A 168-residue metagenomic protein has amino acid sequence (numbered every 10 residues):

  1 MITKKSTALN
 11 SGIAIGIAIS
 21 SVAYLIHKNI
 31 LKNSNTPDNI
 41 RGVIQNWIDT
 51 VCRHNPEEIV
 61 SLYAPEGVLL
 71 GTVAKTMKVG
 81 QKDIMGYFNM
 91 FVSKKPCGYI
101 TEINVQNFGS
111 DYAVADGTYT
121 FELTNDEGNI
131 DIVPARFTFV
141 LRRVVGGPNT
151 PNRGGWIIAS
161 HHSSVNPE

Functional and structural regions predicted by a protein language model:
T3-S11: Feature marks short, highly hydrophobic, charge-poor N-terminal signal-anchor/signal peptide-like helices that anchor
N10-E66: Short, low-complexity N-terminal intrinsically disordered segments enriched in polar/charged residues
P37-D38, P56-D111: A solvent-exposed, acidic/Ser-Thr-rich amphipathic alpha-helical stretch
K94, F121-I132, P167: Short, cysteine-centered beta-strand-loop-beta hairpins and adjacent loop/turn segments enriched in charged/polar
G98-T101, D116, D131-T138: Short, surface-exposed coil-to-beta transition loops
N107, F121-N125, L141-R143: Beta-strand elements of well-folded, non-transmembrane domains
S110-F121, A135: A short hydrophobic beta-strand element
I132-E168: Short beta-strand edge/turn micro-motifs at domain boundaries
